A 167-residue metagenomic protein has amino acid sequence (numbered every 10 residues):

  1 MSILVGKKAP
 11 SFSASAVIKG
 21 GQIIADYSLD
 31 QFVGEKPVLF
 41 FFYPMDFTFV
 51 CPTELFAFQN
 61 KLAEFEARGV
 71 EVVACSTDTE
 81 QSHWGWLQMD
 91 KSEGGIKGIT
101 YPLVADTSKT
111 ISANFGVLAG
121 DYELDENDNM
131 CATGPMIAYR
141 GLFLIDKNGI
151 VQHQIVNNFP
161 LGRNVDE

Functional and structural regions predicted by a protein language model:
M1-E167: Chalcogenol-based redox active-site neighborhoods
